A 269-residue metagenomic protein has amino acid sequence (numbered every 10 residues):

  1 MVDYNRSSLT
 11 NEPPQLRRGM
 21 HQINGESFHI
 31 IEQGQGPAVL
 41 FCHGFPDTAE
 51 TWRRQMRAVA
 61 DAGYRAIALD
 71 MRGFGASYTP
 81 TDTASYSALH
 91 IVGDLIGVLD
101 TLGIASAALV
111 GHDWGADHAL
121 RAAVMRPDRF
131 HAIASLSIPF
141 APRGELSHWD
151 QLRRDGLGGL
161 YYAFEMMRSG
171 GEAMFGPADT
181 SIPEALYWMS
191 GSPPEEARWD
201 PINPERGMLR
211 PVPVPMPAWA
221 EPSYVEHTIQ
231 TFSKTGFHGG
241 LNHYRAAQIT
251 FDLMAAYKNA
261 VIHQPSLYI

Functional and structural regions predicted by a protein language model:
V2-L16, F28, F74-V110, W114-I269: Flexible "cap/lid" subdomain of the alpha/beta-hydrolase fold that forms the substrate-access gate
R17-I23: Short acidic-hydrophobic surface loop/beta-edge motif
M20, A38-V39, A108: Residue-level marker of motif borders
I23, M71, I138: Active-site donor-binding loop signature of nucleotide-sugar glycosyltransferases
N24, G34-Q35, A62, G103-A105 (+1 more regions): Residue-level preference for short coil/turn positions at secondary-structure junctions
E26-Y78, V98: Conserved HGGG/HGGXW glycine-rich cap/lid loop of the alpha/beta-hydrolase fold
